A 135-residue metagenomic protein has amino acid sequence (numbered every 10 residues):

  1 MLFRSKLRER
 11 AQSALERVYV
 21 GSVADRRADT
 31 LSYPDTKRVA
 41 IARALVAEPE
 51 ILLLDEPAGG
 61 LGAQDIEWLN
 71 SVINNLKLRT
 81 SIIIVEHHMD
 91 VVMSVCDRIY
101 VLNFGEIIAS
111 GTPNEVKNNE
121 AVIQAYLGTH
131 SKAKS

Functional and structural regions predicted by a protein language model:
F3-V23, R27, S71: Conserved ABC ATPase "signature" region
I41: Hydrophobic anchor residue at the start of the ABC signature
E48: Conserved catalytic motifs of ABC-family nucleotide-binding domains
L52-E56: Catalytic Walker B motif of ABC-type/P-loop ATPase nucleotide-binding domains
I66-L78: Helical segment within the ABC ATPase nucleotide-binding domain
V92-S94: A short, surface-exposed alpha-helical micro-motif characterized by mixed small hydrophobic and charged/polar residues
